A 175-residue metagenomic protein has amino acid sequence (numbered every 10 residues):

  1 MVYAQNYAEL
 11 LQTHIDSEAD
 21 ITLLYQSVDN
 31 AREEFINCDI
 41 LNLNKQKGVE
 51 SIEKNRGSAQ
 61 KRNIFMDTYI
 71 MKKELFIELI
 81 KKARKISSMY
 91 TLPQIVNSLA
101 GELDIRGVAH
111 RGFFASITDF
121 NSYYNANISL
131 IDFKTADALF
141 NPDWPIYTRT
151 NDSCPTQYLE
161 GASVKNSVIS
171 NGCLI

Functional and structural regions predicted by a protein language model:
Q5-A83: Conserved core of the sugar-phosphate nucleotidyltransferase
E74, K82-I175: Left-handed beta-helix
